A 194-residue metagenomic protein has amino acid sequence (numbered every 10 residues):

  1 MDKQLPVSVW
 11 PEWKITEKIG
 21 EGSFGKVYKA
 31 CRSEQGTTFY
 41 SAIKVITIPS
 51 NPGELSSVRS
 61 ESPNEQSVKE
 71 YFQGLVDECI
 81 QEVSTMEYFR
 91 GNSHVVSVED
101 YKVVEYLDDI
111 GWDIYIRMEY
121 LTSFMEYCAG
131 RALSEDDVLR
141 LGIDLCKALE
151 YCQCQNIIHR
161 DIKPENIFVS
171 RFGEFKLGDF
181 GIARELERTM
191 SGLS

Functional and structural regions predicted by a protein language model:
K26: Conserved N-lobe ATP-binding subsite of Hanks-type protein kinase domains, especially the beta3 VAIK lysine
S84-S93: Structural motif at the C-terminus of the N-lobe alphaC helix and the adjacent alphaC-beta4 loop of the Hanks-type
S97-G111: Short beta-strand micro-motifs within the conserved protein kinase catalytic domain, predominantly in the N-lobe
D109-F124: Conserved short submotifs of the Hanks-type protein kinase catalytic core that shape the nucleotide-binding pocket
F124-S134: AlphaC helix of the protein kinase catalytic domain
L141-G142: Activation segment signature within eukaryotic-like protein kinase domains
Q153-V169: Catalytic-loop of the protein kinase fold
